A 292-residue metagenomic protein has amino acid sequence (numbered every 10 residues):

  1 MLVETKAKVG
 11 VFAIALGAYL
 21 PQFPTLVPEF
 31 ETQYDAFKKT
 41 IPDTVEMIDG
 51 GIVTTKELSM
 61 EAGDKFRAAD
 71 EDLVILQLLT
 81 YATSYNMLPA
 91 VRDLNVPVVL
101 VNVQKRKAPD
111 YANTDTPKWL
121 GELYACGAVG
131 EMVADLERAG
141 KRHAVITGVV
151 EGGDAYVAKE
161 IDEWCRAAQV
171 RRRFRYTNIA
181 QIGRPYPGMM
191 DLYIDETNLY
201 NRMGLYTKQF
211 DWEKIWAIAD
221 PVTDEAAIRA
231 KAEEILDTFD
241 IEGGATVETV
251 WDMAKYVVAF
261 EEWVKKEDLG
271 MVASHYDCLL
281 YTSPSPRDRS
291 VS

Functional and structural regions predicted by a protein language model:
L2-G130, K141, T147-E163, A168 (+3 more regions): Metallocofactor- and cofactor-centric catalytic cores in central/energy metabolism, strongly enriched
K6-K8, Y176, P286: A structure-centric signal for secondary-structure junctions around beta-strands
V133-R138: Active-site-proximal region of nucleotide-activated glycan assembly enzymes, centered on histidine/acidic-rich loops
R166-M190: Conserved anion/nucleotide-ligand pocket segment
R184, S274-D277: Short, well-ordered beta-to-alpha junction loops that form the rim of enzyme active sites and present histidine/acidic
E262, Y276-L279: C-terminal appended segment following the main domain
Y281-D288: Conserved small/polar residues in nucleotide/adenosyl-binding loops
